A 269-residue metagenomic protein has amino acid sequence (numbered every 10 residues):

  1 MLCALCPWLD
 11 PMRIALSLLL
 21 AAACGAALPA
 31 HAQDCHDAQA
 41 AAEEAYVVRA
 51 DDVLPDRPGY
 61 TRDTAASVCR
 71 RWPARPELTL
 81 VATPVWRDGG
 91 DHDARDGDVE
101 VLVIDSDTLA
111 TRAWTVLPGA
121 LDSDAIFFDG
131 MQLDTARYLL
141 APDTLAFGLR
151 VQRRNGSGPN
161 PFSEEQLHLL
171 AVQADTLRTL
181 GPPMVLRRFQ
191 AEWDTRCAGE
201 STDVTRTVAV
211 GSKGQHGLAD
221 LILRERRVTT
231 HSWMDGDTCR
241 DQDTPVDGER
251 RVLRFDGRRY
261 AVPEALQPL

Functional and structural regions predicted by a protein language model:
A4-L19: Bacterial N-terminal signal peptides that target proteins for export
C24-P29: N-terminal signal peptide c-region/cleavage motif recognized by signal peptidases
A32-G59, N160-R178, P183-L269: Acidic, small-residue rich beta-repeat scaffolds with periodic aromatic anchors
Q33-D96: Solvent-exposed N-terminal domain segments of exported/luminal and surface proteins
A65-P76, D129-D143, T207-H216: Structural signature of eukaryotic scaffold interfaces centered on beta-propeller domains
R75-W86, L139-R153, Q215-R226: Acidic/hydrophobic-patterned starts of short beta strands in beta-sheet-rich repeat architectures
V81-A141: Short N-terminal edge-element motif at the start of the domain
R87-G90, R154-S157, V228-T230: Short glycine/acidic-enriched loop and turn motifs that connect beta-strands
